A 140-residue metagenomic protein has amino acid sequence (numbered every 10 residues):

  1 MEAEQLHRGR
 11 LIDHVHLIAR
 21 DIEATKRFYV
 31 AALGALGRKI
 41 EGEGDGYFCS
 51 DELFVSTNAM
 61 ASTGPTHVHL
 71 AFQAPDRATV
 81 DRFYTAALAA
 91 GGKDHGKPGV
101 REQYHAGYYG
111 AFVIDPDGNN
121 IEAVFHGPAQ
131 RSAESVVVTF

Functional and structural regions predicted by a protein language model:
M1-K26, L70, G127-F140: N-terminal beta-strand motif that seeds the catalytic metal site of vicinal oxygen chelate
E2-L6, Y47-G92: Long, continuous compositionally biased terminal/linker segments
L11, T66-V68, Y109: Residues that flank catalytic or metal-binding motifs in active/ligand-binding sites
H16-F54: Core segments of cupin and vicinal oxygen chelate
R20-E23, F72-D117: Vicinal oxygen chelate
N58-A59, H105-A106, F112, A123-Q130: Short beta->alpha transition motifs characteristic of CBS
N120: Glycine-rich acetyl-CoA-binding "A-motif" of GNAT/NAT acetyltransferases
